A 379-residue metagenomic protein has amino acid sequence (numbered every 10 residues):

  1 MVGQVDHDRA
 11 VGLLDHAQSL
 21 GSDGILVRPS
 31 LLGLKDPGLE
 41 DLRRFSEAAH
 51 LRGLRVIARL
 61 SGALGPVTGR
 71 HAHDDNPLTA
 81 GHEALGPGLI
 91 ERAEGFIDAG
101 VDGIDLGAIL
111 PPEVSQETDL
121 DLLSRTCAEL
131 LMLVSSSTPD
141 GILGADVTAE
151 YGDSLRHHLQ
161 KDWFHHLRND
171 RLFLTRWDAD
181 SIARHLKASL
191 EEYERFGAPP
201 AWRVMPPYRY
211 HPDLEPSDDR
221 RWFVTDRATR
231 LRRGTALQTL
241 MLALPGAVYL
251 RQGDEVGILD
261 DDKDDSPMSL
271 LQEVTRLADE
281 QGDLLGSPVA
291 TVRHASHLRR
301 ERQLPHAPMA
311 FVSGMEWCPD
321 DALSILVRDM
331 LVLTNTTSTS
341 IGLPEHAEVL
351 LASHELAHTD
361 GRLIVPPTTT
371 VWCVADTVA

Functional and structural regions predicted by a protein language model:
M1-A379: Active-site and adjacent substrate-binding regions of carbohydrate-active enzymes
